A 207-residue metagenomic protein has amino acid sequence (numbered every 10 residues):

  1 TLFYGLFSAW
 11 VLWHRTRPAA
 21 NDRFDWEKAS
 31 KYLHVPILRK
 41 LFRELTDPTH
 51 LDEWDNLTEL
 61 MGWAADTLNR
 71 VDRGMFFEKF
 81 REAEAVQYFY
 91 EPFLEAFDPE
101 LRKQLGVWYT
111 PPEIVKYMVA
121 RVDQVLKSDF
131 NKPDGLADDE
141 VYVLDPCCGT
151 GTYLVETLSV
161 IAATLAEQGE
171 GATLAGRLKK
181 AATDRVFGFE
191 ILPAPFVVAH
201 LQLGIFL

Functional and structural regions predicted by a protein language model:
T1, T49-D52, F77-R81, R102-T110 (+3 more regions): Conserved aromatic-histidine-acidic binding/catalytic patches
T1-A19, L201: P-loop NTPase catalytic cores that bind/hydrolyze ATP
T1-Y4, S8, E82, V86 (+5 more regions): Short runs of predominantly hydrophobic/aromatic residues within well-ordered alpha helices that form helix-helix
L12-D98: Long recognition/docking surfaces used for binding and targeting
R17, K103, Q168-G171: Short, polar/flexible loop-turn hinges at active-site or ligand-entry regions and domain interfaces
A85-E100, A137, E170-K179: Active-site-adjacent bridging/hinge elements
P92-K116: Class I SAM-dependent transferase core
T110-L207: Conserved S-adenosyl-L-methionine
